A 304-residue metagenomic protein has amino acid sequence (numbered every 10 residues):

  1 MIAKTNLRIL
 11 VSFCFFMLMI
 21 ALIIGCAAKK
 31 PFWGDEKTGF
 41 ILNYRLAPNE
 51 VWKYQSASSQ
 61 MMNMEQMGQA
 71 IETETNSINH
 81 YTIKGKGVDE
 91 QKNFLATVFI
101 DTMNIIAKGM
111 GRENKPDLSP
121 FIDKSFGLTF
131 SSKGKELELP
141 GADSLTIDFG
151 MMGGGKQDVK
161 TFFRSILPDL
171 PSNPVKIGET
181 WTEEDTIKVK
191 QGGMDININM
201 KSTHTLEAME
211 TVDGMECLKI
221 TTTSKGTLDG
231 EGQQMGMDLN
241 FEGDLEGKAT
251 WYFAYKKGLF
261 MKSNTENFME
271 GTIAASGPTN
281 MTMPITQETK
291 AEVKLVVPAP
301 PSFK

Functional and structural regions predicted by a protein language model:
M1-A3, C26-A27: Short, low-complexity interaction segments enriched in Ser/Thr/Pro/Gly
I2-C14: Bacterial N-terminal signal peptides that target proteins for export
S12-I23: Bacterial N-terminal signal peptides
C26-K304: Signature of exported/secreted
